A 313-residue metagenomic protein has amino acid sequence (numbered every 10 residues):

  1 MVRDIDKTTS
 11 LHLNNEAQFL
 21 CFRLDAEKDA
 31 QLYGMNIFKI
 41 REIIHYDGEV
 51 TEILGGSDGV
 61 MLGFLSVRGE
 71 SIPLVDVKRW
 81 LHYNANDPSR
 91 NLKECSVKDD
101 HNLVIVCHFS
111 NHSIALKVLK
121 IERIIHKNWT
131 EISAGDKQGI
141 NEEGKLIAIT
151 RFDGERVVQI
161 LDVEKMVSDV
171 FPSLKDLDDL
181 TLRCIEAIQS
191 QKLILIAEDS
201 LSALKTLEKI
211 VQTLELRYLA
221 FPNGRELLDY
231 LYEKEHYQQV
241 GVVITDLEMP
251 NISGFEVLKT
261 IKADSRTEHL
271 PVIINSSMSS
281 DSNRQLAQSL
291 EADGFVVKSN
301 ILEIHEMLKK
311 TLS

Functional and structural regions predicted by a protein language model:
M1-G241, L247-E256, E268, S277-S313: An acidic, low-aromatic, low-complexity terminal/linker signal
D264: Acidic-histidine catalytic/liganding microenvironments
I273-N275: Hydrophobic/aromatic residues positioned on beta-strands within the core alpha/beta folds
